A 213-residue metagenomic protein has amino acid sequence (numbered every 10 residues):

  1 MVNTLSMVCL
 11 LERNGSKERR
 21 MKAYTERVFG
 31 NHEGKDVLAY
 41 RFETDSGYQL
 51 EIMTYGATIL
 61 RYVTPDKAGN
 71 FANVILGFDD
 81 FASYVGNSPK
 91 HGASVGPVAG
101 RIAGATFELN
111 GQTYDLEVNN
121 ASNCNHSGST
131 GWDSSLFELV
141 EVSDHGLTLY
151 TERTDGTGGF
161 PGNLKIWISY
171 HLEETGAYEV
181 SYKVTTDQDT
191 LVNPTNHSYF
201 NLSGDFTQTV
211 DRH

Functional and structural regions predicted by a protein language model:
C9-R20: Short, Lys/Arg-enriched N-terminal segments with co-localized hydrophobic residues within the first ~10-30 amino acids
R20-H213: An exposed, glycine/acidic-rich loop-and-rim segment of catalytic or binding clefts
